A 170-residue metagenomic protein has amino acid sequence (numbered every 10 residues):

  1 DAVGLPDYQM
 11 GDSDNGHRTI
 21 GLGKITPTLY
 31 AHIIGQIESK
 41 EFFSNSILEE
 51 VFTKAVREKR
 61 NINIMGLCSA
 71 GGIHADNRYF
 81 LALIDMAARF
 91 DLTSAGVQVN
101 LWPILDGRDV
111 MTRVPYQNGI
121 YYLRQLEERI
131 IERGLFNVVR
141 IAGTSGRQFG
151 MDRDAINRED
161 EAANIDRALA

Functional and structural regions predicted by a protein language model:
D1-A155, A163, R167: Active-site nucleophile/metal-coordination loop of metallo-enzymes that catalyze phosphate/sulfate and related
A170: Acidic/histidine-rich
